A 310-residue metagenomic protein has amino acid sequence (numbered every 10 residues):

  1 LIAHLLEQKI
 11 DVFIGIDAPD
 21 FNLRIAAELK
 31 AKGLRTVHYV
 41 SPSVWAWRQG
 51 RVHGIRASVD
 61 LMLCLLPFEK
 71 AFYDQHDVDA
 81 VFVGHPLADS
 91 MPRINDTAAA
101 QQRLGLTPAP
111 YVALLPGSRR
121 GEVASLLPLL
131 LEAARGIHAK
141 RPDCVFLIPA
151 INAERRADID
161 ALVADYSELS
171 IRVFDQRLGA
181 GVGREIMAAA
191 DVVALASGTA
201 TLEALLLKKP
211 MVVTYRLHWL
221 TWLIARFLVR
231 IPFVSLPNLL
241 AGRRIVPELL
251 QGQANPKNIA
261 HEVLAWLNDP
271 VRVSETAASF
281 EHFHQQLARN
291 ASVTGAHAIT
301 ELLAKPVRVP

Functional and structural regions predicted by a protein language model:
L1-P310: Nucleotide-activated sugar donor-binding and catalytic core shared by glycosyltransferases and related lipid-linked
